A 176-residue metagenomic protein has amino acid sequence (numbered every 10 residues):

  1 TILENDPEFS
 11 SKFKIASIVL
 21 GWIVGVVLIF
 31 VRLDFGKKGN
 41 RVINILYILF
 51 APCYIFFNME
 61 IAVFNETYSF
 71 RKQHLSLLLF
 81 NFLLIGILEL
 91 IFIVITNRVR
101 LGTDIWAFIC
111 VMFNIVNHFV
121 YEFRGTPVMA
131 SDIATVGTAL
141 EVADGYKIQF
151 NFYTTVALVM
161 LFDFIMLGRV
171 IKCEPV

Functional and structural regions predicted by a protein language model:
T1-V176: Transmembrane and membrane-interface helices of multi-pass, inner-membrane envelope-modifying transferases
